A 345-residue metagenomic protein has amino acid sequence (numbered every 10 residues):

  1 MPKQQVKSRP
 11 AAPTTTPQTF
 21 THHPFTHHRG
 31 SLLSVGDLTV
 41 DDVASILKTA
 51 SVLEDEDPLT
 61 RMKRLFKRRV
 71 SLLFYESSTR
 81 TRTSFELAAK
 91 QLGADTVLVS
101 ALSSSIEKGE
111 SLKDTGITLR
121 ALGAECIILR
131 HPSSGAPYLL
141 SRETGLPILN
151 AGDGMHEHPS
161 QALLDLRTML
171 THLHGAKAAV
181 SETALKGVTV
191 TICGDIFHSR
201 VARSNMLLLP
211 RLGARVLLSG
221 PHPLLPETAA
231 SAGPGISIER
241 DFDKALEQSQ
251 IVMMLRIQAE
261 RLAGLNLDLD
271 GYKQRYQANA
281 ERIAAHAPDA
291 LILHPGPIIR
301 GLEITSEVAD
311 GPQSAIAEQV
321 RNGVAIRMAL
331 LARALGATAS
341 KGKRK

Functional and structural regions predicted by a protein language model:
P2-T83, L87: Positively charged, low-complexity intrinsically disordered leader regions
D57-L59, K63-L170, R300: Phosphate/diphosphate ligand-binding glycine-rich loop within oxidoreductases
L65-V70, L185-V190, D289: Phosphate-coordination loops involved in phosphoryl transfer and adenosine-cofactor binding
E76-L87, T171-L255: Glycine-rich phosphate/diphosphate-binding loop of Rossmann-like nucleotide-binding domains
L92, G123, E143-G145, L212 (+3 more regions): Short, structured coil segments at secondary-structure junctions
A230-E307: Rossmann-like adenosine-cofactor binding region
D289-K345: Adenosine-phosphate binding glycine-rich loop
